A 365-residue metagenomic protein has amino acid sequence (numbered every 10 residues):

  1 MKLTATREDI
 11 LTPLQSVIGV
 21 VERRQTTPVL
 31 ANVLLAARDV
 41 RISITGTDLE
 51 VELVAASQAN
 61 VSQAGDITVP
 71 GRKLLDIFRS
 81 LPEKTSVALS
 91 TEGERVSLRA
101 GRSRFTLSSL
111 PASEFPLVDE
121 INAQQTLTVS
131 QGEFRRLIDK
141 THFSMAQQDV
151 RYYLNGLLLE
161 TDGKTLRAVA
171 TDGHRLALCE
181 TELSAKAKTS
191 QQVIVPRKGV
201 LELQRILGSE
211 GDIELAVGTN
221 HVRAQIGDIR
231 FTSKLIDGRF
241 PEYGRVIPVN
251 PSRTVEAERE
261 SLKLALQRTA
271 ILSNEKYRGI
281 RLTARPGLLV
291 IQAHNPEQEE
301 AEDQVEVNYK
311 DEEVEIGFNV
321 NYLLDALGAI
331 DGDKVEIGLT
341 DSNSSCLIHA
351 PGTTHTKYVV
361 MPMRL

Functional and structural regions predicted by a protein language model:
M1-L365: Structural preference for solvent-exposed beta-strand-turn elements and adjacent flexible terminal/loop segments within
